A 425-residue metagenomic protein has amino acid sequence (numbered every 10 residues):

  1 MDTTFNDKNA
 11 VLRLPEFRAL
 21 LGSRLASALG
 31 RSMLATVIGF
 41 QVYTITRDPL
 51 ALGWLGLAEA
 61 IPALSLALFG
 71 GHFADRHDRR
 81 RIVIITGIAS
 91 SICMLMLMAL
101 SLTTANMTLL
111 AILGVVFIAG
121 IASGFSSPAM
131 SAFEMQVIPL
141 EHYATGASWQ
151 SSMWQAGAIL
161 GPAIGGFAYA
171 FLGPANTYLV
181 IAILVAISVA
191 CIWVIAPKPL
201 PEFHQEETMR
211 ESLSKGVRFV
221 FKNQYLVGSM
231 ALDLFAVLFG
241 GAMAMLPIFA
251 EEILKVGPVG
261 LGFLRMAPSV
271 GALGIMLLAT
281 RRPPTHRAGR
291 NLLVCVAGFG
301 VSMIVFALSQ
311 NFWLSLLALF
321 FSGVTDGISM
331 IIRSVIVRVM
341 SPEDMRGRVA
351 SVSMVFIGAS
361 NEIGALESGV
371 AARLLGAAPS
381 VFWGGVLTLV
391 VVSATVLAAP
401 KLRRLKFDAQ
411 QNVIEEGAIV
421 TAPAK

Functional and structural regions predicted by a protein language model:
M1-N6, A196-L200: Short, contiguous pre-domain boundary segments
D2-P62, R218-P268: Helix-loop boundary and gating motifs at the non-cytosolic
A10-P15, T46-L50, D78, T103-M107 (+10 more regions): Juxtamembrane/transmembrane-helix boundary motifs in multi-pass membrane proteins
R18-A35, E59-H72, D78-C93, A111-A170 (+8 more regions): Substrate-agnostic recognition of the 12-TM MFS/MFS-like secondary transporter fold
T36-I45, M98-T103, L160-V180, E252-L254 (+1 more regions): Transmembrane alpha-helix termini and helix-breaking/packing motifs in multi-pass membrane transporters
L55, S65-F69, R76, I82 (+8 more regions): C-terminal transmembrane bundle of multi-pass solute transporters/carriers
A132, Q136, P174, Y178 (+3 more regions): Helix-loop junctions on the cytosolic side of multi-pass membrane transporters, especially the intracellular loop
M209-K215: Short hydrophobic, aromatic-rich alpha-helical segments embedded in or entering the lipid bilayer of multi-pass
